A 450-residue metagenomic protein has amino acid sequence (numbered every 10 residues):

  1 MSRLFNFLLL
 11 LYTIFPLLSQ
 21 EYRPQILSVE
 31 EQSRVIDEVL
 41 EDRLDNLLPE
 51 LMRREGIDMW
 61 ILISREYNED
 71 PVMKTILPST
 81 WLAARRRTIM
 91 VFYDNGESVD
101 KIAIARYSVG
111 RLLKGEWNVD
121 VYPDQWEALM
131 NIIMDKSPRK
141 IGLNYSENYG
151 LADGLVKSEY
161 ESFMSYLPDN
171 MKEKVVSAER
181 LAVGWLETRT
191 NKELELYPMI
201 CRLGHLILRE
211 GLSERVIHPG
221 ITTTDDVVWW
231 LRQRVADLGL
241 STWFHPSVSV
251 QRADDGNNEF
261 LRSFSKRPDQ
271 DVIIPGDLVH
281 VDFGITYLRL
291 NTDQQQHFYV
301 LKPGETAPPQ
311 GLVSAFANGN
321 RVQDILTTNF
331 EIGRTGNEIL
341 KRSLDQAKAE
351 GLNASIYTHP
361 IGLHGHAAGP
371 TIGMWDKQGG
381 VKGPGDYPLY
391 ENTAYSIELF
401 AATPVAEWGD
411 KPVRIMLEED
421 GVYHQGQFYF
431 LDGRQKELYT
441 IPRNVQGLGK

Functional and structural regions predicted by a protein language model:
S2-L10: Sec-dependent signal peptide recognition, specifically the positively charged N-region followed immediately by
L17-L18: Signal peptide processing junction and immediate N-terminal pro/mature segment of secreted/exported proteins
E21-K450: Active-site neighborhoods and metal-handling regions in enzymes and metal-associated proteins
